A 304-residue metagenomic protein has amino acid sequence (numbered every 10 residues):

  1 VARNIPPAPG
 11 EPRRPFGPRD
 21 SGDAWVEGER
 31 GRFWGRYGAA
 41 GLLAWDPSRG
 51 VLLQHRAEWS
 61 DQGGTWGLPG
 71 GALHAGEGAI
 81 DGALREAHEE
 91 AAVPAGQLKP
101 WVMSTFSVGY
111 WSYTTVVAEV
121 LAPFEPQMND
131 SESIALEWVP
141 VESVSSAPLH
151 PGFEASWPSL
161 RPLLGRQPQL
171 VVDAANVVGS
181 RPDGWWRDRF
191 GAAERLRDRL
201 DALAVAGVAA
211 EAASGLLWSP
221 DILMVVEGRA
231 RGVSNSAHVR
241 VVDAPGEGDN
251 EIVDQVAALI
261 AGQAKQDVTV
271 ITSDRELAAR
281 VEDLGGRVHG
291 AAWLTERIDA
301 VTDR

Functional and structural regions predicted by a protein language model:
A2-G41: Acidic, metal-coordinating catalytic segment for phosphate/diphosphate chemistry, firing primarily on the Nudix
R36-A40, S112, W218-P220: Short, basic and Ser/Thr-rich N-terminal targeting/leader segments
A40-A44, V116: Short beta-strand scaffold segments in enzyme catalytic cores
G50-V51: Entry beta-strands of beta-propeller and related beta-repeat scaffolds
S60-G64: A conserved beta-turn-beta hairpin within the catalytic core of GNAT-like acetyltransferases that forms part
W66-G76, W185: Short histidine-centered catalytic/ligand-binding loop motif
A72-L164: Unchanged
R166-V172, N176-R304: Nuclease catalytic cores that cleave nucleic-acid phosphodiester bonds, predominantly acidic two-metal-ion
